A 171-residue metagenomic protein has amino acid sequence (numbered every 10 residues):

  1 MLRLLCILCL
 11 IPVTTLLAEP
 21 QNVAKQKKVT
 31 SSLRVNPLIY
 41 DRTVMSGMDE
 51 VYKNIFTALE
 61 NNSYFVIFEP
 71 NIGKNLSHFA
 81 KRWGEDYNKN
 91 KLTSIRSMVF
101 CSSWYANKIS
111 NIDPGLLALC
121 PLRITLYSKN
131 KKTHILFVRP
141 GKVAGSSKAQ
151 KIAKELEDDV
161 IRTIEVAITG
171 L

Functional and structural regions predicted by a protein language model:
M1-I7: Sec-dependent signal peptide recognition, specifically the positively charged N-region followed immediately by
C9-L17: Hydrophobic h-region of N-terminal signal peptides that target proteins for export in Gram-negative bacteria
E19-S63, F68-P70, S77: Terminal, regulation- and interaction-focused segments at domain boundaries
I55, N62-S63, A80, I164-L171: Sec/Tat-exported extracytoplasmic proteins
I67-L119: Compact, glycine-rich, soluble single-domain proteins
C120-S146, Q150: Beta-strand/loop substructures that line and gate deep hydrophobic ligand-binding cavities in soluble
P140-L171: C-terminal partner/receptor-binding element of secreted or periplasmic proteins
